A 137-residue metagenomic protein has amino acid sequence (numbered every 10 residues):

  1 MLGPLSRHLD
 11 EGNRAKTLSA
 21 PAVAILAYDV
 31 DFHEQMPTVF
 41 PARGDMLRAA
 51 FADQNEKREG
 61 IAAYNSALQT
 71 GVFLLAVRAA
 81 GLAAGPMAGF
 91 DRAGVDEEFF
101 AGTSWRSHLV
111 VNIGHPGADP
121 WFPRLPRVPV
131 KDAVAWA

Functional and structural regions predicted by a protein language model:
M1-Q35, A133-A137: N-terminal amphipathic, basic helical "cap/leader" segment at the start of enzyme domains
G12, G102-W105: Short, hinge-like loop/turn segments at secondary-structure boundaries
A20-A22, A80, S107-L109: Generic beta-strand structural signal
A24, G44-E98: Small-aliphatic-rich amphipathic alpha-helix that forms the alpha element of a beta-alpha
V30, F90-A93, P116-G117: Acidic, glycine-rich active-site loops and adjacent beta-strand->loop/helix elements that engage anionic groups
M36-M46: Short, flexible, mixed-charge acidic loops at enzyme active sites
G44, R106-A137: C-terminal helix-cap and adjacent tail motif
E97-T103, P123-R124: Short proline/glycine-enriched turn/loop segments at secondary-structure junctions
